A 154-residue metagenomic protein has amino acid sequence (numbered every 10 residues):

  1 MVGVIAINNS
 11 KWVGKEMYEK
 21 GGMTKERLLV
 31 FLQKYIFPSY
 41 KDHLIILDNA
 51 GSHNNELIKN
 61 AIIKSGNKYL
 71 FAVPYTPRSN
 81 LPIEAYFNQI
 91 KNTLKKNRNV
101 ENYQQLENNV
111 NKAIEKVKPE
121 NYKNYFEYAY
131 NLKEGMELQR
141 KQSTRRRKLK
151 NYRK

Functional and structural regions predicted by a protein language model:
M1-Y40: Electropositive, glycine- and tryptophan-enriched low-complexity nucleic-acid-binding patches
V2-V4, K59, F87: Short, hydrophobic, well-ordered secondary-structure elements
G3-I5, L32, D48, L81 (+1 more regions): Generic structural signal for small/hydrophobic residues in well-ordered secondary structure, especially within
N9, H53, T76-R78: Feature marks short, surface-exposed loop/turn motifs that line or immediately flank catalytic pockets and channel
E26-V73: RNase H-like DDE/DDD metal-dependent nuclease/strand-transfer catalytic core used by mobile genetic elements
L47-N49, F71-K95: RNase H-like two-metal-ion nuclease catalytic core shared by retroviral integrases and related mobile-element nucleases
I83-K154: C-terminal anion-handling pockets and recognition modules
